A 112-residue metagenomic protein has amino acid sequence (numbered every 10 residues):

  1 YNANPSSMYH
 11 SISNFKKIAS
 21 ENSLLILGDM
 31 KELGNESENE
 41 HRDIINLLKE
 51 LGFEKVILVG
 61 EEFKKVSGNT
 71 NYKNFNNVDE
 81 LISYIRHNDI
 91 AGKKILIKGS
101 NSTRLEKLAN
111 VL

Functional and structural regions predicted by a protein language model:
Y1-L112: ATP-dependent carboxylate-amine ligase
